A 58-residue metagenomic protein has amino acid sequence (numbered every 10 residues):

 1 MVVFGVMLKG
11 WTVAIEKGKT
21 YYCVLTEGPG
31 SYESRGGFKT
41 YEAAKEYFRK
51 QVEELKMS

Functional and structural regions predicted by a protein language model:
M1-M7, G30, K39, S58: Negatively charged, low-complexity tracts enriched in Asp/Glu with abundant Ser/Thr
M1-V24: Short N-terminal "domain-start" leader segments that mark the transition from disordered tails or signal peptides into
V6, A14-E16, G36, E42 (+1 more regions): Short, low-complexity interaction segments enriched in Ser/Thr/Pro/Gly
E27-E46, Q51: A short, exposed loop/beta-hairpin motif centered on an aromatic-Gly-Thr core
K50-S58: Short arginine-rich
